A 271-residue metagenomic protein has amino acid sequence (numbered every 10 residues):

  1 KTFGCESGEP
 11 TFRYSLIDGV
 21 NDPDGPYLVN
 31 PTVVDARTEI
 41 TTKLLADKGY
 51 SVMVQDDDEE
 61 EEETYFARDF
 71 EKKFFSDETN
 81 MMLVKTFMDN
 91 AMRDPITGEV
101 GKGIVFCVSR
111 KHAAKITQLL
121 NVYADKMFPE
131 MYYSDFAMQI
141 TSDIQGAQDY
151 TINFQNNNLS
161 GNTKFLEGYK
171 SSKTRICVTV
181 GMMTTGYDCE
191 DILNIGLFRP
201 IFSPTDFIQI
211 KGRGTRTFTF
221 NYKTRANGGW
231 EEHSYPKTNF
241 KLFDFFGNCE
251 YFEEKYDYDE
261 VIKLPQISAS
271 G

Functional and structural regions predicted by a protein language model:
T2-G101: Interdomain helical connector at the RecA1-RecA2 junction of SF1/SF2 helicase-like NTPases
T2-Y14, D125-D135, F218-W230: Flexible phosphate/Mg2+-sensing switch loops adjacent to catalytic phosphate-binding sites
G4-E6, D18-G25, M127-Y133, E167-Y169 (+1 more regions): Short, conserved catalytic or adaptor-binding loops enriched in Gly and charged residues
S7-F12, D24-N30, V100, Y132-F136 (+3 more regions): Short glycine-/polar-rich loops that comprise or flank the Walker A/P-loop and associated switch/sensor motifs
E63-C177: Conserved C-terminal RecA-like helicase domain
Y65-K72, M82-K85, F246-G271: Long, largely alpha-helical accessory region at the distal end of helicase-like NTP-driven motors
M138-P265: Conserved RecA-like P-loop NTPase helicase motor core
